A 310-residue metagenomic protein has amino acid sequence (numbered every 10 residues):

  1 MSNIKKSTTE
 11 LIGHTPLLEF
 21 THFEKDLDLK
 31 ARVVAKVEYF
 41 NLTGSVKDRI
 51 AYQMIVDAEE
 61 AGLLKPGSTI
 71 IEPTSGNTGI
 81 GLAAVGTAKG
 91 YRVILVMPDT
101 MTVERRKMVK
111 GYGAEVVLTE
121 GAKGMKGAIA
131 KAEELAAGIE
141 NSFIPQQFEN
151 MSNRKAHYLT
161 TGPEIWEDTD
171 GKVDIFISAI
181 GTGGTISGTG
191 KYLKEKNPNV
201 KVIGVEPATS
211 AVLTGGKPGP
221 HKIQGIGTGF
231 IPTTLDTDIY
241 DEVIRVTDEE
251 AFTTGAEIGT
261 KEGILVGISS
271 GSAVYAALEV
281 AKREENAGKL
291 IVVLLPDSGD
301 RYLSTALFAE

Functional and structural regions predicted by a protein language model:
M1-E310: PLP-dependent amino-acid enzyme catalytic core
